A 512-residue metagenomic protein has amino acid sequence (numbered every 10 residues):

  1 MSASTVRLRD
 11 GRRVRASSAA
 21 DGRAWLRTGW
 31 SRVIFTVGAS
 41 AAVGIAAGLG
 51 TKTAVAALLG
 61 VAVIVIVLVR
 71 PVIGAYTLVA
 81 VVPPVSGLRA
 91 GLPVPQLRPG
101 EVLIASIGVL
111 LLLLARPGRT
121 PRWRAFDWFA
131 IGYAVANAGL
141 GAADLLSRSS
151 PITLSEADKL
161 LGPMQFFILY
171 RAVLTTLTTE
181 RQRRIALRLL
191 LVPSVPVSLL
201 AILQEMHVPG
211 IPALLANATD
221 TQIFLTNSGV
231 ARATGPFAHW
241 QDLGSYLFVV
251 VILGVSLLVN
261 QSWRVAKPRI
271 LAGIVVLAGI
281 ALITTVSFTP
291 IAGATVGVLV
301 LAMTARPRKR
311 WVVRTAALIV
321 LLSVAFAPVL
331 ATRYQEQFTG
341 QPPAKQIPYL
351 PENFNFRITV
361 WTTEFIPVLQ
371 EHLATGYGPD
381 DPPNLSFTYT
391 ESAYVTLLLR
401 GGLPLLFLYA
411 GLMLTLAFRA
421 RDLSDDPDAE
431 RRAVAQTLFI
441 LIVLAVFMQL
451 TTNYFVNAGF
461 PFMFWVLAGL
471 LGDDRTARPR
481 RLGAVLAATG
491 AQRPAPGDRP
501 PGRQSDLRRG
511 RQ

Functional and structural regions predicted by a protein language model:
A3, G29, G60, A138-G141 (+4 more regions): Alpha-helical transmembrane segments of multi-pass inner-membrane proteins
G11-R12, L199, Q204-P209, I283-T285 (+3 more regions): A membrane-periplasm/extracellular boundary helix in multi-pass inner-membrane enzymes that assemble envelope glycans
V65-F167, A445-V446: N-terminal hydrophobic segments of proteins, predominantly signal-anchor/transmembrane helices of inner/organellar
P71-I73, L113-F129, L257-G273, P307-V312 (+1 more regions): Membrane-interface helix-loop-helix junctions at transmembrane boundaries of multi-pass membrane enzymes, predominantly
A75, R122-A136, P151, M164 (+1 more regions): Interfacial loop-to-transmembrane-helix boundary motif in multi-pass membrane proteins
L215, L330-P404, A420-P427: Long extracytoplasmic/lumenal interhelical loops at the membrane interface of multi-pass membrane proteins
T295-L299, G401-V446: Hydrophobic transmembrane alpha-helices and their immediate junctions
V298, T437-V446, N453-D498, G502 (+1 more regions): Transmembrane alpha-helices of multi-pass inner-membrane enzymes
